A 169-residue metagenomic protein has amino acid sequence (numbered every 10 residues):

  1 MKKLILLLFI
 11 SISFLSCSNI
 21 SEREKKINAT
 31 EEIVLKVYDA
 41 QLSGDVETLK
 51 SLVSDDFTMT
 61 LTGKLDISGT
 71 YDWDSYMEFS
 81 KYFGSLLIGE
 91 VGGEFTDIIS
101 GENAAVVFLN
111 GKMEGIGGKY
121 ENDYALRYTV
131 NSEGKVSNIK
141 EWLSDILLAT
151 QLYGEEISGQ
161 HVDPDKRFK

Functional and structural regions predicted by a protein language model:
M1-K25: Bacterial Sec-dependent N-terminal signal peptides
C17-S51, G159-K169: Short, low-complexity N-terminal intrinsically disordered segments enriched in polar/charged residues
V34-V37, T48-K50, F57, Y76 (+3 more regions): Hydrophobic pocket/interface hotspot
S51, D55-G101: A solvent-exposed, acidic/Ser-Thr-rich amphipathic alpha-helical stretch
S85-G89, M113-E121: Short, cysteine-centered beta-strand-loop-beta hairpins and adjacent loop/turn segments enriched in charged/polar
G93-I98, D123-V130: Hydrophobic/aromatic beta-strand elements that line small-molecule binding cavities or substrate pockets in beta-rich
E102-G111: A short hydrophobic beta-strand element
N138-K169: Low-complexity, intrinsically disordered terminal/linker segments enriched in charged and Gly/Pro repeats
